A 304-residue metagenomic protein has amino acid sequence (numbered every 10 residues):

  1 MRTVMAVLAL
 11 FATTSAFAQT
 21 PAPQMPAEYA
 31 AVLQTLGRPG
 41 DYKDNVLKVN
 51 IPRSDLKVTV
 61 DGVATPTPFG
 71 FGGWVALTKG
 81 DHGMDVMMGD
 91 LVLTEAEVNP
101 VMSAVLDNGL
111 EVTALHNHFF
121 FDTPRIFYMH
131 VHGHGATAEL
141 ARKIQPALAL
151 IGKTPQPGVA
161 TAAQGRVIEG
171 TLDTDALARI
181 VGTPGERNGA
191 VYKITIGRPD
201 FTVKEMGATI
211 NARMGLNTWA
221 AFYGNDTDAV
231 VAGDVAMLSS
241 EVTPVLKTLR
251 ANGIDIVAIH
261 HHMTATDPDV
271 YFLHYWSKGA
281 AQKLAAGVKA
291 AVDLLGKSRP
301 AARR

Functional and structural regions predicted by a protein language model:
M5-S15: Bacterial N-terminal signal peptides
Q19-R125, H132-V270, H274-R304: Long, contiguous binding/interaction regions
